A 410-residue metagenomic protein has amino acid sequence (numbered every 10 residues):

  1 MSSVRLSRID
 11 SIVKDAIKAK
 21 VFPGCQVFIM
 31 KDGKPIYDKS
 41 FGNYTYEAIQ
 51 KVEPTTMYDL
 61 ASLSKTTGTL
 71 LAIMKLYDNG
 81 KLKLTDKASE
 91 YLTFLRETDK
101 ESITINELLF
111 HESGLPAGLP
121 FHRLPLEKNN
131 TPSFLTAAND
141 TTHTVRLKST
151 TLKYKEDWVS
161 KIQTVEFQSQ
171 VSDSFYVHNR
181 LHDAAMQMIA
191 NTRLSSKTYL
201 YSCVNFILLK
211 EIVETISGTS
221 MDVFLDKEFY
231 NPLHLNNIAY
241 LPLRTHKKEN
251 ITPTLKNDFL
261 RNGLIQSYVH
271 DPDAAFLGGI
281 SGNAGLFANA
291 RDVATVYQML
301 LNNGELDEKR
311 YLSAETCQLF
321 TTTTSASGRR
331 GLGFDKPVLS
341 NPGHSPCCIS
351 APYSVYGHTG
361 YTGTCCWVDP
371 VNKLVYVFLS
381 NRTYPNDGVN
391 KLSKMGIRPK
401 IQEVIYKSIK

Functional and structural regions predicted by a protein language model:
S2-L60, K81-K83, M186-A190, D271 (+1 more regions): Short, conserved catalytic-motif segment at the N-terminal edge
R5, I9, L60, S64 (+7 more regions): Hydrophobic (often cysteine-bearing) scaffold residues that line and stabilize catalytic clefts of nucleotide/cofactor
V13, V27, G33, M57-T85 (+4 more regions): Active-site SXXK
K14-D15, M57, F320, S350-Y356 (+1 more regions): Short, P/G- and charge-enriched loop/turn segments at secondary-structure junctions
Q26-F28, Y37-D38, E107-F110, A239 (+2 more regions): Structural recognition of the beta-strand scaffold that forms the well-ordered cores of secreted hydrolase catalytic
L84-T98, P232: Short, glycine/proline-biased beta-turn/loop segments that scaffold the active-site neighborhood
K100-Y353: Short, surface-exposed loop or secondary-structure junction motifs that flank catalytic or metal-binding residues
T359-K410: Structured C-terminal helix/loop/strand segments within mature extracytoplasmic catalytic/sensor domains
